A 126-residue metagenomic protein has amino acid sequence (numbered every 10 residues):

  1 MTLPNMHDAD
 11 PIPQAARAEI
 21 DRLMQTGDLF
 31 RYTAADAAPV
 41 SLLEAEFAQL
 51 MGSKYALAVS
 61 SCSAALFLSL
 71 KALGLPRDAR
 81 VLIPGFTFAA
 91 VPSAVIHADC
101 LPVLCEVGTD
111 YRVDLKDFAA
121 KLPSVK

Functional and structural regions predicted by a protein language model:
M1-A72, P76, A98: Conserved PLP-binding active-site segment in aminotransferase class I/II-type PLP enzymes
K71-K126: PLP-dependent aminotransferase-like
